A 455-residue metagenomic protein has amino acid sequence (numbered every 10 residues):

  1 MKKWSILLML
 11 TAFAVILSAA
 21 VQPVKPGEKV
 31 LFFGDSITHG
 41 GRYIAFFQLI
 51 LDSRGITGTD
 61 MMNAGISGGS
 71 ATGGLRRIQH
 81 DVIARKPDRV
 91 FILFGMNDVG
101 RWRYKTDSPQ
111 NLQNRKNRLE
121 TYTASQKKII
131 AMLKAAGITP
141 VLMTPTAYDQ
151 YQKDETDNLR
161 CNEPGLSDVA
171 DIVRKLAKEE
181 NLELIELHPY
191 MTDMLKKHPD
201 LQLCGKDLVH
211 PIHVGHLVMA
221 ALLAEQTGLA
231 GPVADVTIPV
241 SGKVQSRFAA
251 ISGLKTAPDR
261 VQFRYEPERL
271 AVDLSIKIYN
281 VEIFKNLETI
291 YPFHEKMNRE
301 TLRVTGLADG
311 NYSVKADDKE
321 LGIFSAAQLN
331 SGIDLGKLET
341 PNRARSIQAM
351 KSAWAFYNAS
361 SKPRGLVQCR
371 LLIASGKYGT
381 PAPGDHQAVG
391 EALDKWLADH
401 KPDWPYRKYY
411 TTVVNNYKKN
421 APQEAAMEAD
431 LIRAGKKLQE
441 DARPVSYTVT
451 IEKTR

Functional and structural regions predicted by a protein language model:
M1-W4: Positively charged n-region of N-terminal signal peptides that target proteins for export
I6-L7, A374: General helical structural elements
L7-I16: Bacterial N-terminal signal peptides
L8, G34, F94: Residues that line or immediately flank small-molecule/substrate-binding pockets and catalytic motifs
L17-V21: Boundary at the C-terminal end of the N-terminal hydrophobic targeting segment
V24-K25, A45-D60, G69, G73-R455: Alpha-helical cap/lid subdomain in secreted, periplasmic, or secretory-pathway luminal O-acyl-processing enzymes
E28-R42, S67-S70, V99: Catalytic nucleophile-elbow at a beta strand-turn-alpha helix junction centered on a G-D-S/GDSL motif, marking
F32-F33, N63, L142: A structural signal for the hydrophobic beta-strands that form the central parallel beta-sheet of Rossmann-like
